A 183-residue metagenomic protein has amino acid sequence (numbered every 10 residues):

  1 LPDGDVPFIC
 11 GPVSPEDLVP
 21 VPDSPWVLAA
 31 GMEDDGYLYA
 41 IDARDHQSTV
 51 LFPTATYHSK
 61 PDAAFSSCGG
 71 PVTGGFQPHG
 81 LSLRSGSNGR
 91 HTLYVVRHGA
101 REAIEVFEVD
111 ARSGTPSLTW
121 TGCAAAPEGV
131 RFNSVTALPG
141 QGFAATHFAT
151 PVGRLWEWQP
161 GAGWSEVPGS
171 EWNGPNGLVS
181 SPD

Functional and structural regions predicted by a protein language model:
L1-S14, D62-A64, L118: A short helix->beta-strand "capping" segment at the edge of beta-propeller domains
D5-L38: Beta-strand-rich domains and repeat architectures in extracellular enzymes and scaffolds, especially beta-propellers
P7-P12, F52-T54, G70-T73, C123-E128 (+1 more regions): Surface loop/turn motifs at the tips and blade-to-blade linkers of beta-strand repeat domains
S14, D34, Q77, A100 (+3 more regions): Beta-rich catalytic cores
V21-S24, R84-G89, A137-G140, S181-D183: Residue-level detector of Asp-centered blade-edge/turn motifs that repeat once per structural unit in beta-propeller
Y37-S87: Blade-loop segments of beta-propeller domains
I41-R44, F107-P116: Short loop/turn segments immediately following beta-strands, especially the blade-tip and inter-blade linker loops
